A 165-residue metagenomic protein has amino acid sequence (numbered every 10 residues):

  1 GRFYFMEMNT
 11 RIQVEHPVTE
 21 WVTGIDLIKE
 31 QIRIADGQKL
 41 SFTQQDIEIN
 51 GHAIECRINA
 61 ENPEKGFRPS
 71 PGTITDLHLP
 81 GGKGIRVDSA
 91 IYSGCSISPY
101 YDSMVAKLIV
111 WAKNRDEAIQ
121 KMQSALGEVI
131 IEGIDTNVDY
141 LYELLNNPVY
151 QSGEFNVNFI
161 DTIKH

Functional and structural regions predicted by a protein language model:
G1-H165: ATP-dependent carboxylate activation and anion-phosphoryl transfer catalytic cores that bind Mg-ATP to form
